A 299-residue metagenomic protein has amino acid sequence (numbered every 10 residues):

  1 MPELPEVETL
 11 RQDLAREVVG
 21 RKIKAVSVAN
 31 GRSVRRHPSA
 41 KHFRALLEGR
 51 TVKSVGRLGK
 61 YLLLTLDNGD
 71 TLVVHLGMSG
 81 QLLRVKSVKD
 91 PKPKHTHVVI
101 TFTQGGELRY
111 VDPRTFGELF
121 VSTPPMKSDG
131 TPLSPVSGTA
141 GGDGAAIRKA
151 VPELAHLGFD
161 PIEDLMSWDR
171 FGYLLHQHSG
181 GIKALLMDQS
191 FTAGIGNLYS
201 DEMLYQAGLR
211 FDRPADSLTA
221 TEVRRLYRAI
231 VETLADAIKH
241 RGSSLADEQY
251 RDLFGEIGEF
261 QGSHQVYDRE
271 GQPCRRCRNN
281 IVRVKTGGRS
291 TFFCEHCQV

Functional and structural regions predicted by a protein language model:
M1-L4, D90, P161, L165 (+2 more regions): Generic detection of long, well-ordered alpha-helical segments
M1-P125: Surface-exposed binding/hinge segments that line and control ligand-binding clefts or catalytic entry sites
K22-F43, D169-V299: Basic, nucleic-acid-binding surfaces and adjacent catalytic neighborhoods in DNA/RNA-processing proteins
L72-G194, Y199-Q206, P214: Phosphate/anion-contacting hairpin/loop surfaces
